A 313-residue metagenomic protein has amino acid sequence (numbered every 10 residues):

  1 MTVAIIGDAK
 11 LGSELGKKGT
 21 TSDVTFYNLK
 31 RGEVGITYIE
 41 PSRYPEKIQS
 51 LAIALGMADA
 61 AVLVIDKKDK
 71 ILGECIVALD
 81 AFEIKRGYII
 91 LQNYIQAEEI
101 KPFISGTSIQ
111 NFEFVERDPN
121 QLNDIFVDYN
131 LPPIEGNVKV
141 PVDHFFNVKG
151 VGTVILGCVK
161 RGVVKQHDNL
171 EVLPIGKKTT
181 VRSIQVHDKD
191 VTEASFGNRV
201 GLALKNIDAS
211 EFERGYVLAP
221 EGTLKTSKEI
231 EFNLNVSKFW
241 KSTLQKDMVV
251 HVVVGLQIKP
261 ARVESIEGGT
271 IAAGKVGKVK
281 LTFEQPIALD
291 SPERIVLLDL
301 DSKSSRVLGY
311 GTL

Functional and structural regions predicted by a protein language model:
M1-T25, K70-I71, E83-V115, Q121-D124 (+2 more regions): C-terminal effector modules of nucleic-acid-centric enzymes and ribosome-associated factors
S13-A81: Switch II of P-loop NTPase G domains
R31-P45, E193-L218, L224, T243 (+1 more regions): Conserved mixed alpha/beta catalytic, RNA-binding, or beta-rich assembly cores of soluble enzyme, regulatory
A52-I53, A78-A81, D143-F146, V191 (+1 more regions): Short, flexible, solvent-exposed loop/turn segments with mixed acidic/basic and small polar residues
A54, V163, E193, E211 (+2 more regions): Residue-level "contact hotspot" at macromolecular interaction interfaces
A61, V200-L204, L298-D299: Flexible glycine-rich surface loops and low-complexity tracts that mediate binding to linear polymers
Q110-E211, E221, F232-L234: Conserved catalytic-core segments of large NTP-driven translation/proteostasis enzymes
